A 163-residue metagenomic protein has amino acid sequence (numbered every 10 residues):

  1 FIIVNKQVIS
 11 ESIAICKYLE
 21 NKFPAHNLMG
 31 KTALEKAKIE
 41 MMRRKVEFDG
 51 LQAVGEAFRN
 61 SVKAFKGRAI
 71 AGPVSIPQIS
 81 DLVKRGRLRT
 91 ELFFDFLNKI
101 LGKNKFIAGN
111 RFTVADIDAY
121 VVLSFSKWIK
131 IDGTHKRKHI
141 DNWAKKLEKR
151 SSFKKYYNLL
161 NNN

Functional and structural regions predicted by a protein language model:
F1, H26-K31, V54-G55, F106-N110 (+2 more regions): Short, hydrophobic secondary-structure boundary micro-motifs
F1-Q78, K84: GST-like domain detector, emphasizing the conserved glutathione-binding G-site in the N-terminal thioredoxin-like
I13, V54, K130, Y157-L160: Short, flexible helix/strand-to-coil boundary loops that buttress conserved ligand/catalytic motifs in alpha/beta
F23, L101-N104, S151, L160: A general structural signal marking secondary-structure boundaries and capping sites
K38-M41, N142, K155: Short, solvent-exposed alpha-helical surface patches in well-structured domains
F48-K149: GST-like fold's C-terminal all-alpha helical module
A71, N161-N163: Carbohydrate-binding/catalytic loop surfaces
K145, S151-F153, N163: C-terminal peripheral helix-coil segments that are non-catalytic and often amphipathic
